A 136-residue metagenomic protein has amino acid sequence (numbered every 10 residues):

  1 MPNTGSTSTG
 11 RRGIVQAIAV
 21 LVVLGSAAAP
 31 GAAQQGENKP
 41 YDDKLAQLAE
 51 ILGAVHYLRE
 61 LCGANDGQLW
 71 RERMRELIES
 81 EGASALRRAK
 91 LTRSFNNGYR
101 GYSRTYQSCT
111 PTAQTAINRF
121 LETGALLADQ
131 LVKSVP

Functional and structural regions predicted by a protein language model:
P2-I18: Bacterial N-terminal signal peptides that target proteins for export
S8-T9, Y41, H56, A85: Short alpha-helical segments used as structural interaction elements across diverse proteins
I14, A32-A33: Intrinsically disordered, low-complexity regions enriched for glutamine and histidine
A17-G25: Sec-dependent N-terminal signal peptides
S26-P30: N-terminal signal peptide c-region/cleavage motif recognized by signal peptidases
A33-E76, L127-P136: N-terminal secretory signal peptides
D66-P136: Compact alpha-helical subdomains of small soluble proteins
